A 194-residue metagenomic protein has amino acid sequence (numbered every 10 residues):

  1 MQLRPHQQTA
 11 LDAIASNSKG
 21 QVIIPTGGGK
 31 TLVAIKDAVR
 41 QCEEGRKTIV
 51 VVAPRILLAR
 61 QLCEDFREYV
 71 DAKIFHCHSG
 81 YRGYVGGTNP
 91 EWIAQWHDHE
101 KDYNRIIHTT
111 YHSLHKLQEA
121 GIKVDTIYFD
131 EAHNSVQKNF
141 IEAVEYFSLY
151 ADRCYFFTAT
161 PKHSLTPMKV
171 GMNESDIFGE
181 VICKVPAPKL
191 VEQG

Functional and structural regions predicted by a protein language model:
M1-I23: Conserved pre-motif I regulatory segment
N17-D37: Walker A/P-loop
T31-K36, C42, R46-E68, H163: Conserved Walker A/P-loop ATP-binding site and its immediately adjacent core in helicase/helicase-like ATPase domains
K47-T48, D102-I106, V124-T126, Y150-F156: Loop/turn-to-beta-strand initiation segments
L57-E91: Conserved helix-turn-beta segment of the N-terminal RecA-like "Helicase ATP-binding" lobe in SF1/SF2 helicases
Y84-I107: Conserved motor-coupling elements within RecA-like helicase/translocase cores
K101-A143: Conserved RecA-like ASCE ATPase "motif II neighborhood" in helicase/translocase motors
H133-Q193: Post-DEXD/H (motif II) to motif III coupling segment of the RecA-like Helicase ATP-binding lobe
